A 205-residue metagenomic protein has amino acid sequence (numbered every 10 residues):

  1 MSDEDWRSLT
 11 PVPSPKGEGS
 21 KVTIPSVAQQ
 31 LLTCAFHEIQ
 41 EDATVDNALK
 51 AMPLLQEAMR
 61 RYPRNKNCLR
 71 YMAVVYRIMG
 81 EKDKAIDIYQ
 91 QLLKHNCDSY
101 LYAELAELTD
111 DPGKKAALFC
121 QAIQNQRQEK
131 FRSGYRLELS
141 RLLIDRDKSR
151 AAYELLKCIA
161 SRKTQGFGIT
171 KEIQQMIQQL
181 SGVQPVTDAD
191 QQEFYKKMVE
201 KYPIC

Functional and structural regions predicted by a protein language model:
M1-P15, S20-D42, K50, R61-V74 (+4 more regions): Amphipathic alpha-helical repeat scaffolds of TPR domains
E41-V45, M79, T109-G113, D145-R146: Structural motif corresponding to the intra-repeat A-B loop/turn of tetratricopeptide repeats
A48, L55, Y89, F119 (+1 more regions): Inward-facing hydrophobic residues that define packing positions of alpha-helical scaffold repeats
A51, A85, K115, A151-A152: Single-residue signature of alpha-solenoid repeat helices
L54, R61, I88, H95 (+4 more regions): Residue position in alpha-helical solenoids
Y89, C97-E104, D110, K114-C120 (+1 more regions): Intrinsically disordered, low-complexity segments enriched in Gly and acidic/Ser/Thr residues that form flexible
L93-C97, F119-R127, I144-F167: TPR/TPR-like (Sel1-like) alpha-helical repeat modules
I169-C205: Charged, low-complexity interaction regions that mediate assembly/partner binding in large macromolecular machines
